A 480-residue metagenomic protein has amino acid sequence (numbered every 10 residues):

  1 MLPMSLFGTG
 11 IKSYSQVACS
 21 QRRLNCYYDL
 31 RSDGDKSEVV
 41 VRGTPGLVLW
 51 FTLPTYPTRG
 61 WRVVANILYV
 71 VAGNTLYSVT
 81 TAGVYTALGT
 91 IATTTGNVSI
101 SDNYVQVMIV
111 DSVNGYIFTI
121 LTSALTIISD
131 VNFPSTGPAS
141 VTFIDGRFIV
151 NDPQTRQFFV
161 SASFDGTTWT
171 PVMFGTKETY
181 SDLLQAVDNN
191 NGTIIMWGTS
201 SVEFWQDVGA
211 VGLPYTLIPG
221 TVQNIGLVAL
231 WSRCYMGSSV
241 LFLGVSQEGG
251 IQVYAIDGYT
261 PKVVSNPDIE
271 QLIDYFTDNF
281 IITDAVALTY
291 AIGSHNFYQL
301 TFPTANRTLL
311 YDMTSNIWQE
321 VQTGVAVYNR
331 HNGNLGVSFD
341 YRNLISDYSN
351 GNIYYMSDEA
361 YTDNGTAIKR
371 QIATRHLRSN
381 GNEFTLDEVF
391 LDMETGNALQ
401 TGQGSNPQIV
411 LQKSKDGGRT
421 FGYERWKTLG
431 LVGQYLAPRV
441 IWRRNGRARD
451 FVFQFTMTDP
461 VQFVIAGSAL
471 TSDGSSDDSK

Functional and structural regions predicted by a protein language model:
M1-T86, A92-Q106, N224-V240, V245-K480: Beta-sheet repeat architectures centered on beta-propellers
G46-T52, V84-T90, A124-N132, T170-K177 (+1 more regions): A short beta-strand motif characteristic of beta-propeller blades
R59, V98, A139, Q185 (+2 more regions): Beta-propeller and closely related beta-sheet repeat lectin domains
V64, F143-I144, N190, M236: Structural WD40 beta-propeller signal
V70, I109, F148-D152, I194-G198 (+2 more regions): Short beta-strand motif characteristic of blades in beta-propeller domains
I120-G146: Asp-box/WD-like beta-propeller blade repeats and closely related beta-sheet repeat scaffolds
R156-Y180, V211-I218: Short, flexible helix-coil linker/hinge segments at the edges of structured domains or between repeats
I195-T221: Surface-exposed extracellular loop regions of Gram-negative outer-membrane beta-barrel proteins
